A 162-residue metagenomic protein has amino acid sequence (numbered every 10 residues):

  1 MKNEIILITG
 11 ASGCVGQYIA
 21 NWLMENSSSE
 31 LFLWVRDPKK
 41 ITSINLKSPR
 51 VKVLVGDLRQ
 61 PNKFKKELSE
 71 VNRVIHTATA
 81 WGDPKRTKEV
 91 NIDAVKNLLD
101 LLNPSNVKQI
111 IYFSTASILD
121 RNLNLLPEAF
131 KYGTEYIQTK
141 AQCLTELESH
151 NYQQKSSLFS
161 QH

Functional and structural regions predicted by a protein language model:
E4-S29: N-terminal Rossmann NAD(P)H-binding glycine-rich loop of SDR-like oxidoreductase domains
I5, N72-R73, Q109: Structural motif
L7, F32, L54: Conserved Rossmann-like nucleotide-binding pocket used by diverse enzymes that bind dinucleotide cofactors
T9, W34, T77-A78, I110-A116 (+2 more regions): SDR active-site strand-loop-helix element
S27-K39: Conserved glycine-rich Rossmann-like NAD(P)H-binding loop of the short-chain dehydrogenase/reductase
K47-N97, L101, L119-P127: NAD(P)H-binding glycine-rich loop region in Rossmannoid oxidoreductase-like domains and their noncatalytic homologs
D93-T139, S157: Conserved Rossmann-fold NAD(P)-dependent oxidoreductase catalytic core, especially the SDR/UDP-sugar
E146-H162: Conserved beta-loop-beta element that borders a ligand/cofactor-binding pocket
